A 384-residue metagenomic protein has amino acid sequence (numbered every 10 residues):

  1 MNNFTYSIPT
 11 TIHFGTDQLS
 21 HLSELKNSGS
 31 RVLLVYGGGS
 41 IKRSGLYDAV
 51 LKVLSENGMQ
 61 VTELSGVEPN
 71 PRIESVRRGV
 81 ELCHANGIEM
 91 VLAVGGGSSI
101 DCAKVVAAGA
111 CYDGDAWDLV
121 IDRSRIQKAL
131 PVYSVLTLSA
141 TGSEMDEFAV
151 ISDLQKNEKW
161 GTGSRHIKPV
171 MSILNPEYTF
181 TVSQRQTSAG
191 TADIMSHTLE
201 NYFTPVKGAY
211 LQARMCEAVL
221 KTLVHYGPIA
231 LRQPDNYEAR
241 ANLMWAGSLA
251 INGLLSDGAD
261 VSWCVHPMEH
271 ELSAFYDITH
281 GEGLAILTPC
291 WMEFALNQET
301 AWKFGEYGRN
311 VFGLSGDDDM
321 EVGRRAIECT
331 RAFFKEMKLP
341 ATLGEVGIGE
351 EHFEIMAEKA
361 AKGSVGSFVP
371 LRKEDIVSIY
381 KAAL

Functional and structural regions predicted by a protein language model:
M1-M90, L343: ATP/NTP phosphate-donor binding region
T10, C111-L211, W302, E306: A glycine/threonine-rich phosphate-anchoring loop and its flanking beta-alpha core in nucleotide/phosphate-binding
R77-V80, S99-D113, M145-D146: Short Gly/Thr/Asp-enriched flexible loops that form oxyanion-binding sites at enzyme active sites
I88-K104, T137-S143, F275-I278: Glycine/serine-rich anion-binding loops at beta->alpha junctions that coordinate negatively charged ligand groups
M195-L199, R240-I251, T288, T330 (+3 more regions): Short alpha-helical scaffolding segments that buttress acidic/His motifs in well-ordered protein cores
N201, P205-R324, E328: Active-site segments that bind and position negatively charged phosphate/pyrophosphate groups
F304, V311-L384: C-terminal charged capping/lid subdomain of soluble metabolic enzymes
